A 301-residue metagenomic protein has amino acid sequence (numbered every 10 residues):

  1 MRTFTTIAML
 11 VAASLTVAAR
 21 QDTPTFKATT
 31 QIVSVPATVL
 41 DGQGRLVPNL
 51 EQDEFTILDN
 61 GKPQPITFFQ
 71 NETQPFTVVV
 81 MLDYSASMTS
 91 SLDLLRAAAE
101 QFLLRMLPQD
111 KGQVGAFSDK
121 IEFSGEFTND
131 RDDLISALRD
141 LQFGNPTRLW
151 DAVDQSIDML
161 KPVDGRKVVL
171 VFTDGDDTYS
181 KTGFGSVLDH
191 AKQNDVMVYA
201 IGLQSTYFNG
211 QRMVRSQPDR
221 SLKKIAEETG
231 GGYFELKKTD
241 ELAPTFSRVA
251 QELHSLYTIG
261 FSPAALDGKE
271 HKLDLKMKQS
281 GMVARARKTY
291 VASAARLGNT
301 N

Functional and structural regions predicted by a protein language model:
T5-S14: Bacterial N-terminal signal peptides
A18-N301: Scaffold/interface architecture of coatomer-like assemblies
